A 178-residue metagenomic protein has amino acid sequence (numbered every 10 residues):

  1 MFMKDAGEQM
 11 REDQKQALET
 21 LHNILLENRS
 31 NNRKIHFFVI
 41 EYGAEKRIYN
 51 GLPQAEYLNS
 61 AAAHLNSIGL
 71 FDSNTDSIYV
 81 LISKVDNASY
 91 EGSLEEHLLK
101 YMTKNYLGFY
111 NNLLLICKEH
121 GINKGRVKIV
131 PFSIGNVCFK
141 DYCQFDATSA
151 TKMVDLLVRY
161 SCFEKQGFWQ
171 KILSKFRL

Functional and structural regions predicted by a protein language model:
M1-N50: Inter-motif core of Ras-like GTPase G domains
N31-L178: Conserved GTP-binding G-domain of TRAFAC-class P-loop NTPases and closely related GTPase folds
